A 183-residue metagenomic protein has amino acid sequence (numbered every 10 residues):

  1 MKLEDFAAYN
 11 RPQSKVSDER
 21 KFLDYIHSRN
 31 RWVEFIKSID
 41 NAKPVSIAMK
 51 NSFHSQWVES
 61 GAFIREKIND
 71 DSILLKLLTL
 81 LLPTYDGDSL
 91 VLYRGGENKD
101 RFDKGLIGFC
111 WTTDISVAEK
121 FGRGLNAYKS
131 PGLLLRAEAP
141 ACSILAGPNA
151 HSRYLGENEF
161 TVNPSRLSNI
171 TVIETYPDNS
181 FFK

Functional and structural regions predicted by a protein language model:
M1-V91, N98-F109, I115-K183: Conserved NAD+-utilizing ADP-ribose enzyme module
